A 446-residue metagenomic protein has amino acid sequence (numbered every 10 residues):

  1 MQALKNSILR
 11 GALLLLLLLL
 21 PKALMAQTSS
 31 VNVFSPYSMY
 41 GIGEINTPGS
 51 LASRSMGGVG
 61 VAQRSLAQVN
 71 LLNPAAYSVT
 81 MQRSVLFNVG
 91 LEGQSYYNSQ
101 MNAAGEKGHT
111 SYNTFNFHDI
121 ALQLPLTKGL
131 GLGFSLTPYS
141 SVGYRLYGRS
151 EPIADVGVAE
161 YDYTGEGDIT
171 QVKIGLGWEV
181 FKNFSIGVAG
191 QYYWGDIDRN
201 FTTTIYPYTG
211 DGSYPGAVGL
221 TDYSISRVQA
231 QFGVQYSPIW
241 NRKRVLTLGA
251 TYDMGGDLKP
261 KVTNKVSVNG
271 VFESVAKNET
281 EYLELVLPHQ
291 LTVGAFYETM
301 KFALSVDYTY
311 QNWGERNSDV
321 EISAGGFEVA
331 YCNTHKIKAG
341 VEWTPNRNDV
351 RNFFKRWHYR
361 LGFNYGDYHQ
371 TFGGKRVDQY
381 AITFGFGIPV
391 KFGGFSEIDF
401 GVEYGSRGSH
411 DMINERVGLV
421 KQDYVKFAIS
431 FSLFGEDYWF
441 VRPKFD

Functional and structural regions predicted by a protein language model:
Q2-L13: Bacterial N-terminal signal peptides that target proteins for export
Q27-D446: Subset of outer-membrane beta-barrel
